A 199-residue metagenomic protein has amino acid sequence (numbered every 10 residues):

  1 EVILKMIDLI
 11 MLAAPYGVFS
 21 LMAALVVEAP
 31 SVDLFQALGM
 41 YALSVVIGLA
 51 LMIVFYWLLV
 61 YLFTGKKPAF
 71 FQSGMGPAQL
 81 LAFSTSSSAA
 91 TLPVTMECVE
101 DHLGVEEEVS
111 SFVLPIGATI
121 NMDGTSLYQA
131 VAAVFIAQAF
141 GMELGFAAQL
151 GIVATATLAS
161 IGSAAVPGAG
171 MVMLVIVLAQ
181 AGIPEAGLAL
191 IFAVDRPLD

Functional and structural regions predicted by a protein language model:
E1-F71: Signature of multi-pass transmembrane helix bundles
V2-I10, F35-A42, F71, M75 (+5 more regions): Hydrophobic alpha-helical segments of integral membrane proteins, encompassing both true transmembrane helices
I10-Y16, G48, G117-Y128, V194-D199: Membrane-embedded alpha-helical segments of transport systems, primarily multispan ion/solute transporters
M11, V46-G48, F63-F71, T85 (+4 more regions): Membrane-interfacial loop-to-helix junctions in multi-pass transporters
F19-M22, F55, T95, A132 (+2 more regions): Hydrophobic/aromatic residues in alpha-helical transmembrane segments
F71-T91, T119, G182, A186-D199: Hydrophobic, small-residue-rich transmembrane alpha-helices and their short perimembrane loops in multi-pass membrane
A82-S160: Helix-loop-helix junctions within the multi-pass membrane cores of secondary transporters/permeases
A130-D199: Transmembrane alpha-helical segments and their short flanking loops that form helix-hairpins/helix-helix interfaces
